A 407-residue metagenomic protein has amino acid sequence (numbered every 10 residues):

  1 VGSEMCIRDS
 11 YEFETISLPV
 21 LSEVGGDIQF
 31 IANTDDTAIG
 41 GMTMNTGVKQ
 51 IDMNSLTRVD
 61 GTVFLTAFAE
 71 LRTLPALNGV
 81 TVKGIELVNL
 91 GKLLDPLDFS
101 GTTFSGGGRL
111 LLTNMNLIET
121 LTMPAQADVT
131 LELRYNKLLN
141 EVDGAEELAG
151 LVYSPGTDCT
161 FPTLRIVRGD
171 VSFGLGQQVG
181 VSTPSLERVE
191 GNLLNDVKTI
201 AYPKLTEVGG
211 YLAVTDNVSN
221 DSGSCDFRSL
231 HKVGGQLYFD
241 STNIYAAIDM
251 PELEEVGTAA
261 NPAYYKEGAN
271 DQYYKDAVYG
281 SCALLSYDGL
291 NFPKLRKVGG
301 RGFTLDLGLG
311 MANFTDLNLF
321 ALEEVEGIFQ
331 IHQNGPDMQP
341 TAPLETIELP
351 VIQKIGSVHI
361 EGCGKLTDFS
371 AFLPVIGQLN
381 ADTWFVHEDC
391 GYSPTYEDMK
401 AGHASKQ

Functional and structural regions predicted by a protein language model:
V1-I7: Short, small-residue-biased leader/transition segments that mark boundaries at the very start of proteins
I7, D158-T160, S224-D226, S281-A283 (+3 more regions): Sequence contexts marking disulfide-bonded cysteines in secreted/extracellular proteins
R8, P19, I31-N33, N54 (+25 more regions): Feature marks extracellular polysaccharide-active and adherence modules
F13-S22, G47-T57, E70-V80, L93-F104 (+13 more regions): Short, T/G/N/S-enriched strand-turn elements that build extracellular solenoid repeat scaffolds
I31-T43, G257-Y279, Q333-Q339: Acidic/polar low-complexity surface segments
V325-L349: Intrinsically disordered, low-complexity segments enriched in Gly and acidic/Ser/Thr residues that form flexible
E348-Q407: Leucine-rich solenoid repeat scaffolds
